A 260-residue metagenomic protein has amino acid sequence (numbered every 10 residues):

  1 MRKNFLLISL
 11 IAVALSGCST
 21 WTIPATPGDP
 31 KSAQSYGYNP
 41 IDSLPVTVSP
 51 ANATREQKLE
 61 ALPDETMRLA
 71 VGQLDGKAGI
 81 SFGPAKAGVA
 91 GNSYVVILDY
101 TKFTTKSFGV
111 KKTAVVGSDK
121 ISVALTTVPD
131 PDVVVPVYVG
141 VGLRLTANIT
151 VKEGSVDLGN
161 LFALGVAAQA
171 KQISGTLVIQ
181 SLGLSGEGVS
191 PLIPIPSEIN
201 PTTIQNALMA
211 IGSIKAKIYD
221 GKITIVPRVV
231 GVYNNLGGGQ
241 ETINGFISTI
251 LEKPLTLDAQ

Functional and structural regions predicted by a protein language model:
M1-R2: N-terminal secretory signal peptides that target proteins for export/translocation
F5-V13: Sec-dependent N-terminal signal peptides
L15-G17: C-terminal motif of bacterial Sec signal peptides marking the signal peptidase cleavage site
W21-A70, A90-Q260: Membrane pore-forming effector domains from diverse proteins
G76-F82, V156-N160: Residues on the lipid-exposed face of transmembrane beta-strands in outer-membrane beta-barrel proteins
